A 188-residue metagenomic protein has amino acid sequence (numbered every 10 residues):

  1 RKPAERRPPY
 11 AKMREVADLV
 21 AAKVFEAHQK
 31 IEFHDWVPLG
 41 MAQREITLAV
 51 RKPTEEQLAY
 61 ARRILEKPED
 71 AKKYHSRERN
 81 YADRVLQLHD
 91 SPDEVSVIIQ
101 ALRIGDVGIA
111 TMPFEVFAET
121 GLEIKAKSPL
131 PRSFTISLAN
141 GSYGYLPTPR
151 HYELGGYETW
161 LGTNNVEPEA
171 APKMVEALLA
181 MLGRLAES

Functional and structural regions predicted by a protein language model:
R1-S188: Non-catalytic substrate/cofactor recognition surfaces at enzyme active-site rims
